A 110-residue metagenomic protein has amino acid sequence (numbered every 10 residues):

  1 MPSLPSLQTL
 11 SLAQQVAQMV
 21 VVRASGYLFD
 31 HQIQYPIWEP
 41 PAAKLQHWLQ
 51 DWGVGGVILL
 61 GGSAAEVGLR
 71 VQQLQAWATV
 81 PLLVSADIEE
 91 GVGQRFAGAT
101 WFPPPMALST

Functional and structural regions predicted by a protein language model:
P2-L45: Boundary/entry segment of secreted carbohydrate-active catalytic domains
Y27-E39, Q46-T110: Enzymes and membrane/adaptor proteins characterized by extended Gly/Ser/Thr/Asp/Glu-rich, aromatic-dotted
